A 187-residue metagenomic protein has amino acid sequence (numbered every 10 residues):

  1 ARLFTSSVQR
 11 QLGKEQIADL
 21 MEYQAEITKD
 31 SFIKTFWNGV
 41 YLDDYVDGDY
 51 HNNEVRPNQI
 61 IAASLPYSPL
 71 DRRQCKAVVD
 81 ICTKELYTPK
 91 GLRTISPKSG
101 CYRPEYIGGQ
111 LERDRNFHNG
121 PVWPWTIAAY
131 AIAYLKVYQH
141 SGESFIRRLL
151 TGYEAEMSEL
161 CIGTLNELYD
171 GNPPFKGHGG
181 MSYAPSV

Functional and structural regions predicted by a protein language model:
L3-P104, A155-S186: Catalytic cores of carbohydrate-active enzymes
V40-D43, Q110, E143-S144: A short linear-motif detector with a strong N-terminal bias
R56, W123-I127, I146-R147, A184-S186: A structural signal for short secondary-structure junctions
N58-L70, V79, A131-H140, F145-I146 (+1 more regions): Alpha-helical support elements that line or immediately flank enzyme active sites and cofactor-binding pockets
R103-G142: C-terminal substrate/ligand-recognition segments
N119-V122, T126, F145, G152-E154 (+1 more regions): Extended polysaccharide-engagement surfaces of secreted carbohydrate-active enzymes
